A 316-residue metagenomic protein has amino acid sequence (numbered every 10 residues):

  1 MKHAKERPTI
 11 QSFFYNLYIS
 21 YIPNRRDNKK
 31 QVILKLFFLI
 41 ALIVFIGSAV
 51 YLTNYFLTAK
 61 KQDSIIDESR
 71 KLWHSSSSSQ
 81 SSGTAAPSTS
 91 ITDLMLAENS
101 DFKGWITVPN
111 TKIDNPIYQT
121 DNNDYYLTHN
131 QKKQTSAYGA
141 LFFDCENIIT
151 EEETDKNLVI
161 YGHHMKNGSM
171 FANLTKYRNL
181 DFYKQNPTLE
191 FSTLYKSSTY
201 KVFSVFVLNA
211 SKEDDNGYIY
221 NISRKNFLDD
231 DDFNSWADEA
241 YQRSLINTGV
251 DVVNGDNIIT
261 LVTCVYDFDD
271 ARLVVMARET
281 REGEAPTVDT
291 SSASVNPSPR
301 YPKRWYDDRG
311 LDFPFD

Functional and structural regions predicted by a protein language model:
M1-Q31: N-terminal Lys/Arg-rich, disordered targeting/topogenic segments
N16-S20, L39, S75, P314: Low-complexity, intrinsically disordered/propeptide-like segments
I33-I43: Alpha-helical transmembrane segments
F45-D316: Solvent-exposed, non-transmembrane regions of membrane-associated and secreted proteins
